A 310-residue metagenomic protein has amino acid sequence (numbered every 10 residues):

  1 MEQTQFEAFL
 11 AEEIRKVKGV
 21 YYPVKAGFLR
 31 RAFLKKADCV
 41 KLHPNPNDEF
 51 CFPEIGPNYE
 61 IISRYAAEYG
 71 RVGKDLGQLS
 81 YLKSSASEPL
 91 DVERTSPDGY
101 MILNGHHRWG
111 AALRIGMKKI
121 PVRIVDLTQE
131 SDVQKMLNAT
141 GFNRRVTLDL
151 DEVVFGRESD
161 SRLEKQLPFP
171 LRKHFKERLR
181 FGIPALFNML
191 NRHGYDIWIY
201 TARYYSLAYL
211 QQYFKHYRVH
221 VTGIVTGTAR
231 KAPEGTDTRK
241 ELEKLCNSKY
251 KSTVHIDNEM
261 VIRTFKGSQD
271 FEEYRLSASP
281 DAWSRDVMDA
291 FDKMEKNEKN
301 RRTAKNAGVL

Functional and structural regions predicted by a protein language model:
E2-R31, K36, P57, L113-R114 (+2 more regions): Surface-exposed, charge/polar-rich loops and edge strands
F9, L29-M101: Short alpha-helix boundary/capping and kink motifs at helix termini
C51, G56, T140-F142, L150-A232: Alpha-helical substrate-recognition element adjacent to the catalytic core
E88-P97, M136-T140, L245-N247: A short acidic-Thr-Gly-centered motif at the start of a beta-strand
T95-L113: A sequence-level detector for short glycine-anchored, His/Arg-bearing signature motifs that mark catalytic or binding
P97-M101, R192-I199, K251-T253: Short active-site oxyanion
Y205-L310: C-terminal cap/substrate-recognition subdomain and adjoining C-terminal extension of metal-dependent phosphatase-like
